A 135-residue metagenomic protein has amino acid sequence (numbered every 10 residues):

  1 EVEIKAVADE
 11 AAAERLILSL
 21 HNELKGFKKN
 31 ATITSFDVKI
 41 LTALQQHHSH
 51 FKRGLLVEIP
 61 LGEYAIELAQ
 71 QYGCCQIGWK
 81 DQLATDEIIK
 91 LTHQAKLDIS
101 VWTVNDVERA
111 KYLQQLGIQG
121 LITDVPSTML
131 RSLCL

Functional and structural regions predicted by a protein language model:
E1-L135: Short loop-to-alpha-helix "cap/lid" segments that border enzyme active sites across diverse enzyme classes
